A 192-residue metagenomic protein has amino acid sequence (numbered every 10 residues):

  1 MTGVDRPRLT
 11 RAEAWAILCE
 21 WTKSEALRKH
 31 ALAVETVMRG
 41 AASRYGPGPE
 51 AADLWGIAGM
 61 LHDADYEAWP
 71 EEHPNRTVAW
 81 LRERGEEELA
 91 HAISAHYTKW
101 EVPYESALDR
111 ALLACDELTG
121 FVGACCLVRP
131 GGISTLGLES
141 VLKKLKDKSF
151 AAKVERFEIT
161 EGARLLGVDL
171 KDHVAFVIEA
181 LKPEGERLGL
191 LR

Functional and structural regions predicted by a protein language model:
M1-A68: Acidic/His-rich, divalent-metal-binding segments that scaffold phosphate/diphosphate chemistry
L9, E13, K29-A33, E72 (+5 more regions): Conserved active-site and cofactor/substrate-binding residues in soluble primary-metabolism enzymes
W15, L32-R39, N75-V78, V122-C125 (+3 more regions): Predominant activation on well-ordered alpha-helical scaffold segments within soluble catalytic domains
C19, A42-S43, R82, L112 (+1 more regions): Residue-level preference for well-ordered alpha-helical positions
W21-E25, V37-Y45, A64-E67, R84 (+4 more regions): Change "in soluble alpha/beta enzymes" to "in soluble alpha/beta proteins
S24, V128, V168: Flexible, glycine/proline-enriched loop segments at strand-loop-helix junctions that form or flank small-ligand binding
E50-A151, T160: Divalent metal-dependent catalytic cores for phosphoryl transfer on phosphate-bearing substrates
L138-S140, L145-R192: C-terminal binding/interaction regions
